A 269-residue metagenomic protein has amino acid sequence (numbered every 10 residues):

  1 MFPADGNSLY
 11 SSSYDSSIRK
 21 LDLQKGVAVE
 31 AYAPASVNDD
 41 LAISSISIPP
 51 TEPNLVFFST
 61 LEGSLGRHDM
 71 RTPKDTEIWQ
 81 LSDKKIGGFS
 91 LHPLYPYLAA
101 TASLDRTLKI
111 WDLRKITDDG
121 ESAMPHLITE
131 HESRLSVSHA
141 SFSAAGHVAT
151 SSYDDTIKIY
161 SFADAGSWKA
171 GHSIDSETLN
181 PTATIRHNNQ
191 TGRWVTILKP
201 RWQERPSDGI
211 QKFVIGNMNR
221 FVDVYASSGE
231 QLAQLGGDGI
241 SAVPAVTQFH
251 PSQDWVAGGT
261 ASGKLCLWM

Functional and structural regions predicted by a protein language model:
M1-N7, S12, S45-P53, D83 (+6 more regions): Loop/turn segments within WD40 beta-propeller blades
S12, I18-Q24, L65-D69, L108-L113 (+3 more regions): WD40-repeat beta-propellers
S12-D15, L23, S59-E62, M70 (+4 more regions): Conserved strand-to-loop turn within each blade of WD40 beta-propeller repeats
R19-K20, K25-P49, L61-S90, R114-H139 (+3 more regions): Inter-blade linker and blade-boundary elements of WD-repeat/beta-propeller domains
L55, S64, Y97-A99, R106-K109 (+4 more regions): Conserved active-site beta-strand-loop modules that form the wall/rim of enzyme catalytic pockets and either contain
W111, D119-G120, T150-S151, I159-S161 (+7 more regions): Extended hydrophobic-aromatic, low-complexity segments
A140-G166, A183-S227: Loop/turn-rich, solvent-exposed surfaces of beta-rich toroidal or solenoidal domains
V246-M269: Blade-level signature of beta-propeller repeat domains, shared across WD40, Kelch, NHL, RCC1 and BNR/Asp-box propellers
